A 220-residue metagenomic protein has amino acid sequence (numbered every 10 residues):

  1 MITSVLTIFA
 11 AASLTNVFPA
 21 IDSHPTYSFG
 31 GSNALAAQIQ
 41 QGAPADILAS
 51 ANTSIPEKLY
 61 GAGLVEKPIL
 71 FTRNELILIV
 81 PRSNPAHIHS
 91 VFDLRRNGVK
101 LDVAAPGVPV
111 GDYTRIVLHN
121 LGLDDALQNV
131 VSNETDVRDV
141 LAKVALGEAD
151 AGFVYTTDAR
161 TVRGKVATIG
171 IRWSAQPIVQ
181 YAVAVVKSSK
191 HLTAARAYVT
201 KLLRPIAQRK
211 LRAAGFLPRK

Functional and structural regions predicted by a protein language model:
M1-S28, N33-P44, S50-G63, K67-K220: Exported/periplasmic ABC-transporter solute-binding proteins
